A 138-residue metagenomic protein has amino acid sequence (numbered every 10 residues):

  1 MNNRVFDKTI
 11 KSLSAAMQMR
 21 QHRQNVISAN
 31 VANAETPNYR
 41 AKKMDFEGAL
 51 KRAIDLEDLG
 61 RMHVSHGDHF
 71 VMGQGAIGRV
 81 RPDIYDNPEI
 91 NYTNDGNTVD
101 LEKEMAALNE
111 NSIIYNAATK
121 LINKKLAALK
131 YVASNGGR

Functional and structural regions predicted by a protein language model:
M1-R138: Amphipathic alpha-helical polymerization modules
